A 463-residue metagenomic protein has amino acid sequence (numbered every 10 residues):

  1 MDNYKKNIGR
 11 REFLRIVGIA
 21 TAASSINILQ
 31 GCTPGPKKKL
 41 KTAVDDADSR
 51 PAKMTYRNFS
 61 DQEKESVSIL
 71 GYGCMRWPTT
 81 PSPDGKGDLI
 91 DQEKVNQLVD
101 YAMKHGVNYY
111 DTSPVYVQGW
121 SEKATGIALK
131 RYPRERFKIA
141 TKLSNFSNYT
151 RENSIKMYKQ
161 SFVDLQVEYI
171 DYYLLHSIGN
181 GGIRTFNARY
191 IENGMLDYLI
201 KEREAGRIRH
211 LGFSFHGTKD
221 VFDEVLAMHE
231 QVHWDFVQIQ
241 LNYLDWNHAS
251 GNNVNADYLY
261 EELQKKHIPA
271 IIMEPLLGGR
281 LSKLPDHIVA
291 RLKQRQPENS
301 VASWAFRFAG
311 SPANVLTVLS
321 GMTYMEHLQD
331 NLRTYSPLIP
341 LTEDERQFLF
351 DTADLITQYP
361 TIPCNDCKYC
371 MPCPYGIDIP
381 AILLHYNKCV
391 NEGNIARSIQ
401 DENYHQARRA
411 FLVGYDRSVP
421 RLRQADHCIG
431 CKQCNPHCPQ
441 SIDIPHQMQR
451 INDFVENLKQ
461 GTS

Functional and structural regions predicted by a protein language model:
D2-F137, E168, Y198, E204: N-terminal binding-site loop/beta-alpha segment at the start of enzyme catalytic domains that lines or forms
K5-L14, C370, C428-C434: Twin-arginine (Tat) signal peptide motif
V67-G71, Y109, R136-A140, Y169-Y172 (+4 more regions): Structural preference for beta-strand elements that scaffold enzyme active sites
D88-A102, T150-D164, K219-A227, A302-A305: Short, acidic/polar
Y132-R151, I155, H176-S177: Structural motif corresponding to the early beta-alpha repeats
L165-T185: Active-site groove signature of glycoside hydrolases
I178-L384, K388-F411, P436, H446: Beta/alpha (TIM)-barrel catalytic core signal, keyed to glycine-rich beta->alpha loops juxtaposed to Asp/Glu that bind
N394-C428, Q460-S463: Short Fe-S-cluster ligation motifs
